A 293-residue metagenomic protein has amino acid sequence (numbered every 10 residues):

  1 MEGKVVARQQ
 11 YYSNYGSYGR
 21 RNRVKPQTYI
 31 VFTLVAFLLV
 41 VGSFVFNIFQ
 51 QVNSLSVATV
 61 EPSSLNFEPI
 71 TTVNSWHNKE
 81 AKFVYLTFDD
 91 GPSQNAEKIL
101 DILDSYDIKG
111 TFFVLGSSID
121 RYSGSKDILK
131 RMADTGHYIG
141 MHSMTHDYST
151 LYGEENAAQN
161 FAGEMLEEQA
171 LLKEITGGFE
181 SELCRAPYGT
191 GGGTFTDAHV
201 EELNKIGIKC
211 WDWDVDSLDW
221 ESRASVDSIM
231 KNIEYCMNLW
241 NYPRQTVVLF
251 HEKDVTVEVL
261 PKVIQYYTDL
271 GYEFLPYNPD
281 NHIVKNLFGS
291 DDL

Functional and structural regions predicted by a protein language model:
M1-T28: N-terminal Lys/Arg-rich, disordered targeting/topogenic segments
E2-R8, N286-L293: C-terminal low-complexity, acidic/polar tails when present
K4-V6, Y138, V247: A composition/secondary-structure signal for short, hydrophobic, low-basic-content segments with alpha-helix propensity
K25, I48-V52, T246-F250: Conserved short hydrophobic patches within well-ordered secondary structure
Y29-N47: Hydrophobic membrane-insertion alpha-helices, especially the h-region of bacterial N-terminal signal peptides
V41-S63: Sec-dependent signal peptide cleavage junction
A58-S181, Y266, H282: Active-site beta->alpha N-cap acidic-glycine motif
M144-T268, Y272-H282, N286-S290: Catalytic domains of cell-wall/extracellular-matrix polysaccharide-remodeling enzymes, centered on de-N-acetylation
